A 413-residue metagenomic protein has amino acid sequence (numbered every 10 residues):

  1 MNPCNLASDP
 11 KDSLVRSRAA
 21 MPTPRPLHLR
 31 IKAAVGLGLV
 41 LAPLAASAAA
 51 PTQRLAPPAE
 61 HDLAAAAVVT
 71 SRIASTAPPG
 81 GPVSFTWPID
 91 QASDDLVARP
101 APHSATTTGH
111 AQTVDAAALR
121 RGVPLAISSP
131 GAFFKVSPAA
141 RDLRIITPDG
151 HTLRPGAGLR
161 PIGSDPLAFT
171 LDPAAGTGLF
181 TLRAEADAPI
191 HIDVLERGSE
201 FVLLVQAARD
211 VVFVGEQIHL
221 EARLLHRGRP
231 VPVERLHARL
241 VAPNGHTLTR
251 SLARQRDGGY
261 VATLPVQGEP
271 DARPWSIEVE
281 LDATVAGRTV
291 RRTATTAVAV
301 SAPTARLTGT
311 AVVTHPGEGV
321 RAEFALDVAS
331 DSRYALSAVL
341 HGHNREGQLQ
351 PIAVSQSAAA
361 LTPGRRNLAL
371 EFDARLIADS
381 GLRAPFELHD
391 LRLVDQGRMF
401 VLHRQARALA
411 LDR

Functional and structural regions predicted by a protein language model:
P102-S104, G109-H110, S137-P166: Surface-exposed beta-strand/loop patches in noncatalytic accessory domains and peripheral targeting/linker segments
D115-A126, T152-L179, D187-R197, P270-D271 (+1 more regions): Beta-sandwich interaction modules
V136, V211-V214, L225-R235, D327-L336 (+1 more regions): A short beta-turn/strand-edge loop motif at beta-sheet boundaries
G156-T170, G176, R254-V266, T362-L376: Aromatic sugar-binding surface patches on proteins that engage polysaccharides or sugar-phosphate polymers
A175-I192, P270-G287, S380-G397: Short, aromatic- and glycine-rich surface loops/edge beta-strands on solvent-exposed regions
I192-Q206, V211, V285-A311, Q396-R413: Short beta-strand elements
D210-E216, V313-G317: Short, solvent-exposed loop/linker segments at the N-terminal edge of repeated beta-sheet extracellular domains
G215-G228, L240, A322-A325: Beta-strand-rich structural segments
